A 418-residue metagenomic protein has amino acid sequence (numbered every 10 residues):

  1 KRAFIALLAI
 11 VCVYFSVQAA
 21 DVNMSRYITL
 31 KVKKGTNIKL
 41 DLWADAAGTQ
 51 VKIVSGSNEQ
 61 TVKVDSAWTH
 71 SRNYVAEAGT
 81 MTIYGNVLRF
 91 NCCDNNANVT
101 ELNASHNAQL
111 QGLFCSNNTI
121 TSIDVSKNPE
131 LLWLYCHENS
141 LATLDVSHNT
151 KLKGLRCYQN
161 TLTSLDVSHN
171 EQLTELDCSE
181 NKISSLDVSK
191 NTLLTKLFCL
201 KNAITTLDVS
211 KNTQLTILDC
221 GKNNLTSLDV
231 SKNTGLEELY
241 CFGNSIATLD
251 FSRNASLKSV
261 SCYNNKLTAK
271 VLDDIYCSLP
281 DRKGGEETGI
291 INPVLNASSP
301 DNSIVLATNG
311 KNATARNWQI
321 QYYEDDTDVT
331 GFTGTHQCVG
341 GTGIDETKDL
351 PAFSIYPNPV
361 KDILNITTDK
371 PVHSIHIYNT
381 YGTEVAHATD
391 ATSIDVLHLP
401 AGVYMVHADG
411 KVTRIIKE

Functional and structural regions predicted by a protein language model:
K1-A3, K417-E418: Positively charged n-region of N-terminal signal peptides that target proteins for export
A3-I5, F15-G112, P129, L144 (+6 more regions): N-terminal capping/linker segments that flank leucine-rich repeat
S55-E59, N96, T119, S140 (+3 more regions): Solvent-exposed strand-loop boundary residues in beta-sheet-rich modules
V87, V99, L110, I120 (+14 more regions): Conserved hydrophobic position(s) of the canonical leucine-rich repeat
F90-C92, Q111-C115, L132-C136, K153-C157 (+6 more regions): Conserved hydrophobic beta-strand positions in leucine-rich repeat
T100-L102, I123, L144, L165 (+6 more regions): Canonical leucine-rich repeat
D345-E418: C-terminal outer-membrane/trafficking sorting elements
